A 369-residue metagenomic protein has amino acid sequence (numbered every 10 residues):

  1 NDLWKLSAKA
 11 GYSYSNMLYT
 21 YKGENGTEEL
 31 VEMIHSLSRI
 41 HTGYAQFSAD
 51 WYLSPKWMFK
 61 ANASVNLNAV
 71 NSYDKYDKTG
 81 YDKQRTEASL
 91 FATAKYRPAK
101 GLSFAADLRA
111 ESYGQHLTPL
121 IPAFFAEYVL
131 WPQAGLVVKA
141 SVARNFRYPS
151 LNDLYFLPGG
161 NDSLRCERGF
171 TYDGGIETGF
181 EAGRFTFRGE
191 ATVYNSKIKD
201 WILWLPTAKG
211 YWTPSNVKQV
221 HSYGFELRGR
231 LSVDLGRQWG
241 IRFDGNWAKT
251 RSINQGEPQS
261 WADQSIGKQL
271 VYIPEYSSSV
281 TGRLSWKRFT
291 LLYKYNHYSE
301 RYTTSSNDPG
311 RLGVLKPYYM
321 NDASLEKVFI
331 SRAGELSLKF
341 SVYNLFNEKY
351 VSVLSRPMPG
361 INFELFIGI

Functional and structural regions predicted by a protein language model:
N1-W4, R39, W51-P55, Y96-K100 (+11 more regions): Outer-membrane beta-barrel strand-turn architecture
L3-Y21, V129-W131, V137-K139, C166-Y223 (+4 more regions): Membrane-embedded beta-barrel scaffold of Gram-negative outer-membrane proteins
A10-A105, V271, K294: Outer-membrane beta-barrel transmembrane domain signature of Gram-negative proteins, especially the mid-to-C-terminal
Y12-L18, V65-N71, T86-A88, L108-G114 (+9 more regions): Transmembrane beta-strands of outer-membrane beta-barrel pores
V31-H41, K78-T86, S112-T118, G160-R168 (+4 more regions): Replace "Gram-negative outer membrane beta-barrel proteins" with "bacterial and organellar outer membrane beta-barrel
K56-K60, N68, K75-S196, R283: Structural signature of Gram-negative outer-membrane beta-barrels, strongest in the C-terminal barrel of TonB-dependent
P98-G101, V193-K197, N216-T304, F346: Gram-negative outer-membrane beta-barrel transporters
K199, H297-S306, L315-K316, D322 (+1 more regions): C-terminal beta-signal and adjacent terminal beta-strands/loops of Gram-negative outer-membrane beta-barrel proteins
